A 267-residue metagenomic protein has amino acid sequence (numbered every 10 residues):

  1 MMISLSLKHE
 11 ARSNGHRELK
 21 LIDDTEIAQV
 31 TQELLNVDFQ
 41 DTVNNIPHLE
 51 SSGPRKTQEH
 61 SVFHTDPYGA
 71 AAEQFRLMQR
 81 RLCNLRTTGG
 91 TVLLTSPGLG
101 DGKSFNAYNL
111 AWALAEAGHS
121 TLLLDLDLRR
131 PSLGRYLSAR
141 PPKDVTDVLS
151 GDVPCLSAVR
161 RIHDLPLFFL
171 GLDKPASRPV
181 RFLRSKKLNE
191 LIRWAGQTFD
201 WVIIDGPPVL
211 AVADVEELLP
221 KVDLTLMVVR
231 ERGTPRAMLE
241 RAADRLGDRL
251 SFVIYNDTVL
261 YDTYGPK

Functional and structural regions predicted by a protein language model:
M1-T87: Acidic-aromatic/histidine active-site loop/patch
S4-R17, N44, A237-K267: Hydrophobic micro-sites
H48-R80, N84-T87, S96-D101, W112 (+5 more regions): P-loop/Walker-type NTP enzyme "switch/lid" segment
L93, F169, I203, L226-V228: Structural motif
F105-N106, L110: Hydrophobic positions on the alpha1 helix immediately C-terminal to the Walker A/P-loop
H163, K221-V222, L246-R249: Short, structured coil segments at secondary-structure junctions
V209-A211, V222-L239: Conserved Switch II/interswitch segment of TRAFAC-class P-loop GTPases
